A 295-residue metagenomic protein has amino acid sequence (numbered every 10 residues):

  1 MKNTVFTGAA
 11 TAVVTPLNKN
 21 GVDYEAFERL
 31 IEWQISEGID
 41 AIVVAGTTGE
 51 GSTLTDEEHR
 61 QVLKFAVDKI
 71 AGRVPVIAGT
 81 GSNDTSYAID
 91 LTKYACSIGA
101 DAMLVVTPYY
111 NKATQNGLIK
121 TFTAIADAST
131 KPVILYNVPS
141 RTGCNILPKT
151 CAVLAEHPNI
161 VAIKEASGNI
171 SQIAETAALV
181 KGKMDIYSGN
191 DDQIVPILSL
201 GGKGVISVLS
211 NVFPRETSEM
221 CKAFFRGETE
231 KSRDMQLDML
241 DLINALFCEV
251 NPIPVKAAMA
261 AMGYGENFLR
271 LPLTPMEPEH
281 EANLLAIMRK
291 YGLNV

Functional and structural regions predicted by a protein language model:
K2-T11, T15-G143: Active-site beta->alpha loop and helix N-cap motifs at the rims of alpha/beta catalytic domains
F6, F27, H59, L63 (+7 more regions): A general structural signal for well-ordered alpha-helical segments in protein cores
G8-P16, W33, E37-I39, S199-L200 (+1 more regions): C-terminal alpha-helical cap/extension of soluble enzyme domains
A10, T48-G51, G81-N83, N145 (+4 more regions): Gly/Ser/Thr-rich beta-alpha loop segments that engage phosphate groups in nucleotides
L54-E57, I89-D90, Q115-L118, I146-P148 (+4 more regions): Short secondary-structure transition/capping segments
D127-A128, R141-F247: Catalytic alpha/beta core domains of metabolic enzymes, predominantly
N137, N159-I160, R270-L271: Glycine-rich phosphate-binding "P-loop"
